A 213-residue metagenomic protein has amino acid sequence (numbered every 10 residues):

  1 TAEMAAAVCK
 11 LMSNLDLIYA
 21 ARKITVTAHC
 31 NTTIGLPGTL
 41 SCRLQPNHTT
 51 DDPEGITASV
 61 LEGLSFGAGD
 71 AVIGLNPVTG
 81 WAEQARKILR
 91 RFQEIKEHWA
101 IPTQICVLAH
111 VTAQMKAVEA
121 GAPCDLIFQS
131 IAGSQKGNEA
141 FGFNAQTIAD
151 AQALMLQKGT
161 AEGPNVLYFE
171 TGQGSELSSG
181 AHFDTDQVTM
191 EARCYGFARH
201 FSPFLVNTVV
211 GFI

Functional and structural regions predicted by a protein language model:
T1-A2, V8-L17, A71-F92, F212-I213: Glycine-rich, proline-tolerant flexible connector loops at the mouths of alpha/beta enzymes
D16-R22, A28, L36-C42, A82-H110 (+2 more regions): Alpha-helix-loop-beta-strand connector modules within alpha/beta enzyme cores
I24-H48, F169-S178: N-terminal small/glycine-rich loop or linker at the start of catalytic domains across soluble metabolic enzymes
G38-N47, D70-G74, I101-A109, L126-Q129 (+2 more regions): Hydrophobic faces of well-ordered beta-strands that scaffold small-molecule active sites in alpha/beta enzyme cores
L40-I56, T112, L177-D186: Active-site mouth loops of central-metabolism enzymes
G55-T57, V111-C124: Catalytic cores of alpha/beta
G63: Conserved, mostly hydrophobic/aromatic
V118-I213: Catalytic alpha/beta core domains of metabolic enzymes, predominantly
